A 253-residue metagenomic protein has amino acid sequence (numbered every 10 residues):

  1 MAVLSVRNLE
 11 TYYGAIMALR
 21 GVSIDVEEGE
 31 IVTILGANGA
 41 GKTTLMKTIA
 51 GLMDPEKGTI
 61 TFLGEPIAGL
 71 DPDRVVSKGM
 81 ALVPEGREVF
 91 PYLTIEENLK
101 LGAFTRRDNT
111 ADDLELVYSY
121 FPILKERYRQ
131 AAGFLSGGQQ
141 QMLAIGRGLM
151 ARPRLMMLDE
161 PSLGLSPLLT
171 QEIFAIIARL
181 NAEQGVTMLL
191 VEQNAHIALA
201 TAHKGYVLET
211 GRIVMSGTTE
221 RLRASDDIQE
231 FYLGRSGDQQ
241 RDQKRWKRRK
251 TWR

Functional and structural regions predicted by a protein language model:
A2-R253: Glycine-rich phosphate-binding loops of nucleotide-dependent enzymes
